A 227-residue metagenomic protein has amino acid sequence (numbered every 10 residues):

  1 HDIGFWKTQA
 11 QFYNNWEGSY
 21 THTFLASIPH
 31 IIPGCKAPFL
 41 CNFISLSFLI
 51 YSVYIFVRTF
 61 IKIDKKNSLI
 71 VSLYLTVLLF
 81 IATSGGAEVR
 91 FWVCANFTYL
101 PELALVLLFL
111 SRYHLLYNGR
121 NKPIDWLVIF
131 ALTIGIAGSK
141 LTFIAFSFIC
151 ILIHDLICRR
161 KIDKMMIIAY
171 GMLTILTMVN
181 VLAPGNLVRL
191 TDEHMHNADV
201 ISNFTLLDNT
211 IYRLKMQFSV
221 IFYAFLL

Functional and structural regions predicted by a protein language model:
H1-L40, V93, T142-F148, I162-L227: Transmembrane catalytic cores of multi-pass membrane glycosyltransferases and polysaccharide-assembly enzymes
S19, L69-H114, K140: Membrane-interface micro-motifs in multi-pass membrane enzymes
T21, L40-Y51, N96-F109, F148 (+1 more regions): Membrane-embedded alpha-helical segments of multi-pass membrane proteins, especially the transmembrane helices
F43-K66, I70, L108: Transmembrane-helix motifs of polytopic, lipid-linked glycan transferases
L49-I55, D155-L156, S219-L227: Hydrophobic, aromatic-rich transmembrane alpha-helices and their immediate juxtamembrane boundary segments
L75-T83, T133-G138, M172-A183: Aromatic-anchored segments of alpha-helical transmembrane domains
L115-I134, K164-I168: Short hydrophobic alpha-helices at membrane interfaces in multi-pass membrane enzymes
D125-L141, F146-L152, I175: Membrane-interface alpha helices of multi-pass inner-membrane proteins
